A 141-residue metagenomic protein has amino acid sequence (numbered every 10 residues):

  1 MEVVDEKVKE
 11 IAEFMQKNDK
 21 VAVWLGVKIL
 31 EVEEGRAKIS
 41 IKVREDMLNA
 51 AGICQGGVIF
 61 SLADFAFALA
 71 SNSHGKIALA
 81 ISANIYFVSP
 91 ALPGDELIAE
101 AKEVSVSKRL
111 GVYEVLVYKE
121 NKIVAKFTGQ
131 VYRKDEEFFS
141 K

Functional and structural regions predicted by a protein language model:
M1-K141: Terminal targeting signals and extreme-terminal segments of soluble enzymes
